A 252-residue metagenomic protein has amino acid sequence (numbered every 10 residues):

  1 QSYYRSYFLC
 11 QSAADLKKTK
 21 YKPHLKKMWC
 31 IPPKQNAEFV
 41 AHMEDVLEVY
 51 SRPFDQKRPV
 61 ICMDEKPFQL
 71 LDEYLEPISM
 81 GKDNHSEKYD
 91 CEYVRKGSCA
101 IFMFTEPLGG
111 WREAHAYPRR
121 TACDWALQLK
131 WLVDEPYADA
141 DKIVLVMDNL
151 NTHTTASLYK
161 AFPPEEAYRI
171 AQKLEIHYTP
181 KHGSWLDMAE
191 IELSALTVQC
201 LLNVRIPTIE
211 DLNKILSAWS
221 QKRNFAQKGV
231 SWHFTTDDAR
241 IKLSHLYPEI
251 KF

Functional and structural regions predicted by a protein language model:
Q1-P33, P59, E65-Q69: Conserved short alpha-helical interface segments
H42-K130, L243-S244: Extended, low-complexity cationic-aromatic segments
K88-Y93, E166-M188, V204-I206: RNase H-like polynucleotidyl transferase catalytic core
W111-R112, A189-T208, K222-A226: Active-site proximal helix-loop segment of RNase H-like, two-metal nucleases, encompassing DDE(D)
C123-V144: Short, basic/hydrophobic alpha-helical segments
A140-T154: Acidic/histidine-rich, metal-coordinating catalytic segments
N149, I176-V198, E210-L212: RNase H-like two-metal-ion nuclease catalytic core shared by retroviral integrases and related mobile-element nucleases
D211-F252: C-terminal domain-tail junction helix/linker
